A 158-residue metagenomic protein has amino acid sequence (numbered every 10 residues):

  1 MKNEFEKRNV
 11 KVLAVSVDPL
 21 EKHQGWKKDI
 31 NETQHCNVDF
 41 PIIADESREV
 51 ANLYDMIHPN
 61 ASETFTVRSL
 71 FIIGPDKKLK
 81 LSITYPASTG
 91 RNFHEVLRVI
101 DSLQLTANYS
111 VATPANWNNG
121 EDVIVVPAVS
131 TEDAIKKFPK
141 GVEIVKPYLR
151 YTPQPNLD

Functional and structural regions predicted by a protein language model:
M1-D158: Chalcogenol-based redox active-site neighborhoods
